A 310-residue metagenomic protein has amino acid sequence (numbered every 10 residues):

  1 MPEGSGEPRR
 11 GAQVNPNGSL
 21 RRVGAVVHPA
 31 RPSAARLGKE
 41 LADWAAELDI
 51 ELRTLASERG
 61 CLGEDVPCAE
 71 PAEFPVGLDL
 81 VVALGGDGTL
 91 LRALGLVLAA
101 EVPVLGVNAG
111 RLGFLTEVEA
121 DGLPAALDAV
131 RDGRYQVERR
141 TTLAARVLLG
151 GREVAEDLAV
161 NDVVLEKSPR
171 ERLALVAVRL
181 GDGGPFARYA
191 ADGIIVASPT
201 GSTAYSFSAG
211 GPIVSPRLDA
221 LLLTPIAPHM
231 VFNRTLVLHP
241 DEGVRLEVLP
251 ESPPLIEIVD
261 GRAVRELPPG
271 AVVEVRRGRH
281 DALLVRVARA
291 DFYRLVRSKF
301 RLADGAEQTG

Functional and structural regions predicted by a protein language model:
P2-L80, L84, D121-Q136, V147-D157: ATP/NTP phosphate-donor binding region
H28, V82, G86, N108 (+2 more regions): A residue-level signal for conserved active-site and pocket-lining positions in enzyme catalytic cores
A30, D87-T89, L112, T200-S202: Short glycine-rich anion-binding loops that position phosphate/pyrophosphate groups of nucleotides and phosphorylated
A34-A35, G88-A93, T203-S208: Short glycine/serine/threonine-rich phosphate/pyrophosphate-binding segments that cradle anionic phosphate groups
A100-V118: Short, acidic/small-residue loops that bind anionic groups at enzyme active sites
L112-G193: Catalytic core of DAGKc-family lipid kinases
L165, R170, G181-D182, F232-G310: ATP/nucleoside-binding phosphotransfer catalytic cores, i.e., glycine-rich phosphate-binding loops
L173, A187-F232: Gly/Ser/Thr-rich active-site loops/lids in small-molecule metabolic enzymes that frequently grip phosphoryl groups
